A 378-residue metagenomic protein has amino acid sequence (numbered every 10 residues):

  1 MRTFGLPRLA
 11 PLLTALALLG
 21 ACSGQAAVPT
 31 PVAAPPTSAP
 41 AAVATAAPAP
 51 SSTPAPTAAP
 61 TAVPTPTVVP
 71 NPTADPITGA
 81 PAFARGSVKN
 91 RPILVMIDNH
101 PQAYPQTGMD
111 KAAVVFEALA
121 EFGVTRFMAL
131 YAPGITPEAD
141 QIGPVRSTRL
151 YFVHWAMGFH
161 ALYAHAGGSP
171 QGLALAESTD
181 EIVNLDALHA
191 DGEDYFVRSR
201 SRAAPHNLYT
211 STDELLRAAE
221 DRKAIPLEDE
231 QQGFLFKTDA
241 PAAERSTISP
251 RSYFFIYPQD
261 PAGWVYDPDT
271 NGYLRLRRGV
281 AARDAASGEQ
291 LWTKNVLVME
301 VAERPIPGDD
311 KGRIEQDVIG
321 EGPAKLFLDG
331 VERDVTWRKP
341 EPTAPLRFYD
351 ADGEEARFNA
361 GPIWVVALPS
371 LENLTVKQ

Functional and structural regions predicted by a protein language model:
R2-A10: Bacterial N-terminal signal peptides that target proteins for export
L9, V43, P56-T57, D239 (+2 more regions): Short linear sequence elements within intrinsically disordered, low-complexity coil regions
T14, G24-A80, R85: Ser/Thr-rich, Proline-interspersed low-complexity disordered segments
L18-A21: C-terminal motif of bacterial Sec signal peptides marking the signal peptidase cleavage site
N71-F116, E121-Q378: A surface/extracellular/periplasmic glyco- and lipid-processing/surface-interacting theme
